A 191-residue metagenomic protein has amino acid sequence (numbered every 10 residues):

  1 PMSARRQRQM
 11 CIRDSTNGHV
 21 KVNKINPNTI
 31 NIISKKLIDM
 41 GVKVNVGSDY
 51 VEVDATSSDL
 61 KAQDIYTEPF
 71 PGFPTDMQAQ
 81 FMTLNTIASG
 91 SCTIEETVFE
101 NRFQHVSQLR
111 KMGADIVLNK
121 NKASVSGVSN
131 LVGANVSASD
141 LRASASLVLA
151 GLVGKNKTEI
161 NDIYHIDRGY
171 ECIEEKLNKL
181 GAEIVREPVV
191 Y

Functional and structural regions predicted by a protein language model:
P1-I12: Single conserved hydrophobic/aromatic residue that forms the stacking wall/gate of nucleotide- or nucleobase-binding
D14, I33-P69, M112-S139, V153 (+1 more regions): Self-splicing inteins and homing endonuclease
T16-K24: Internal nucleotide-binding/catalytic subdomain
K24, A55, E96, G127 (+1 more regions): Residues on the solvent-exposed faces and adjacent turns of beta-rich solenoids used to engage binding targets
G72-S126: C-terminal structural cap/anchor segments
S139-A145: Conserved phosphate/oxyanion-binding catalytic-loop motifs
